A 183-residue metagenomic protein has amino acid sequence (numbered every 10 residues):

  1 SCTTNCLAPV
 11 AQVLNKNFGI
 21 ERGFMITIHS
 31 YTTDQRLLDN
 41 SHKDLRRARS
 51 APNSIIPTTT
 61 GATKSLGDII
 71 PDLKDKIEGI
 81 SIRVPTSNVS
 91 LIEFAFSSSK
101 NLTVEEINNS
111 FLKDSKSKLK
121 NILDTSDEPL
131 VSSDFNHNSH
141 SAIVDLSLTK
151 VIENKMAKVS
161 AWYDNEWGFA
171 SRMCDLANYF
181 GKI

Functional and structural regions predicted by a protein language model:
S1, N5-F18: Alpha-helical support elements that line or immediately flank enzyme active sites and cofactor-binding pockets
C2, H29-T32, N165: Acidic, glycine-rich active-site loops and adjacent beta-strand->loop/helix elements that engage anionic groups
N5, K100-L102, W167-G168: A generic structural signal for alpha-helix starts
G19-R22, T27-A157: C-terminal substrate-binding/catalytic lobe of Rossmann-fold NAD(P)-dependent oxidoreductases
R83-S87, W162-F169: Glycine-rich phosphate/pyrophosphate-binding beta-alpha loops
S171-I183: Internal hydrophobic alpha-helix adjacent to the cofactor/substrate pocket in enzyme cavities
